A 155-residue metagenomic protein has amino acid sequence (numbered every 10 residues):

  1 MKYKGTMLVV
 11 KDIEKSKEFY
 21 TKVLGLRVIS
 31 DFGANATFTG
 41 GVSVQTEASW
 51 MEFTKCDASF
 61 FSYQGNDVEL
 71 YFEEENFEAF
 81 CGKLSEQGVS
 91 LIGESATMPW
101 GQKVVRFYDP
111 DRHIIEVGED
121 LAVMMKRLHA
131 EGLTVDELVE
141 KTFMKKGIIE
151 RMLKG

Functional and structural regions predicted by a protein language model:
M1-K15, V68-L70, D120-G155: N-terminal beta-strand motif that seeds the catalytic metal site of vicinal oxygen chelate
D12-R27: Amphipathic alpha-helical segments
I13, G65-I114, E131, K141-G147 (+1 more regions): Vicinal oxygen chelate
G25-S30, L91-E94: Short secondary-structure junctions
R27-Q64, I114-E119: Conserved short beta-strand elements that form part of the metal-binding/catalytic scaffold of enzyme active sites
